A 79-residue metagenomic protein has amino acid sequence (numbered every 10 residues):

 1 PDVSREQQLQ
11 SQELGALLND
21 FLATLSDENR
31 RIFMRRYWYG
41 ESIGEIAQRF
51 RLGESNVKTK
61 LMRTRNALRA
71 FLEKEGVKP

Functional and structural regions predicted by a protein language model:
P1-A23: Acidic, proline/glycine-rich intrinsically disordered inter-domain spacer in sigma factors
R5-L9, R30, S55: Short, contiguous strand/loop micro-motifs
L18, N29, W38, I43-G44 (+1 more regions): DNA-recognition helix of helix-turn-helix
S26: ABC transporter NBD signature
K78-P79: Intrinsically disordered, low-complexity basic tails/linkers immediately adjacent to helix-turn-helix/homeobox/MYB/SANT
